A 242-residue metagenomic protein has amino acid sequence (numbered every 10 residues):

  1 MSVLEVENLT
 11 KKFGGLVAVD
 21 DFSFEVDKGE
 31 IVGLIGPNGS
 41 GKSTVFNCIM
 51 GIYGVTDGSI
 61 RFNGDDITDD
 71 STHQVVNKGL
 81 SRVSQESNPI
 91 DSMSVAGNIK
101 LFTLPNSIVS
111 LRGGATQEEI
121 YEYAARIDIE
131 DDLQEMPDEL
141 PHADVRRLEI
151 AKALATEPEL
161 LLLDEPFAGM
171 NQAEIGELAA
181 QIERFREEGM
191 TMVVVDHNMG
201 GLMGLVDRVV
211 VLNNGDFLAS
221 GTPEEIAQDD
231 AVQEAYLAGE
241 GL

Functional and structural regions predicted by a protein language model:
S2-E5, L9-L242: Glycine-rich phosphate-binding loops of nucleotide-dependent enzymes
